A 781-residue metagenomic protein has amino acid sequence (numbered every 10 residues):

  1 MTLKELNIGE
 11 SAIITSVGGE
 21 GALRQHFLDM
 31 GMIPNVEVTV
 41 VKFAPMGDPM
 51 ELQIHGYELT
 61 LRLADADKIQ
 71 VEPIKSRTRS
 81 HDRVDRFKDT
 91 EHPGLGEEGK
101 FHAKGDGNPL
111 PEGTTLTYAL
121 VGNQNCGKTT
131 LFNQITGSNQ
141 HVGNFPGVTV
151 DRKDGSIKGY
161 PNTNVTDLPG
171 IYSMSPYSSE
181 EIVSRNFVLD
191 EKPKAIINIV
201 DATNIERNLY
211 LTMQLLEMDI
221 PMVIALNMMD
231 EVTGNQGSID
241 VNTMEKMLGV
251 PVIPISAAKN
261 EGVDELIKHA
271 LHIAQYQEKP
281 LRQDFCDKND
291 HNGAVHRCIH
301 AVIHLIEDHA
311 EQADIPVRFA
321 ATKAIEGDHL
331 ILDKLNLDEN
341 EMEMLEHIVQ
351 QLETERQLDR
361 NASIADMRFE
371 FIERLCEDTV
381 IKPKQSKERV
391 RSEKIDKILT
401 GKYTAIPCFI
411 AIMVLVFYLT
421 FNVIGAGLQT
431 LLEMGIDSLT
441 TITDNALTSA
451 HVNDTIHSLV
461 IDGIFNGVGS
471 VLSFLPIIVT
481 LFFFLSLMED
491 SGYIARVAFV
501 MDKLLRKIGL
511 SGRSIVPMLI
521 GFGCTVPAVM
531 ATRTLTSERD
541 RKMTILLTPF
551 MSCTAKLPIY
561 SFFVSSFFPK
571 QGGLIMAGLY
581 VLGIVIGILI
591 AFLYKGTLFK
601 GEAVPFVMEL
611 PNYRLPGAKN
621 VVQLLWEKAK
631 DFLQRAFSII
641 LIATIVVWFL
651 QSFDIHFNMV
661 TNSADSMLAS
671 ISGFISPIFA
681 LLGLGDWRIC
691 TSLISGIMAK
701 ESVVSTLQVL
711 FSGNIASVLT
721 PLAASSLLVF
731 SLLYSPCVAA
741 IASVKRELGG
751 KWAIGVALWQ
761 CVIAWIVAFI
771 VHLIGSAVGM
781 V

Functional and structural regions predicted by a protein language model:
H92-S173: Conserved G1/Walker A P-loop phosphate-binding module
Y160, R185-V252, I559: Conserved C-terminal guanine-recognition region of P-loop GTPase G domains, centered on the G4
V232-F285: Canonical P-loop GTPase G-domain recognition
Y276, Q283-N453, M659-L668: Extended helical scaffolds that flank P-loop GTPase cores
A362-D366, K382, V423-I464, I508 (+4 more regions): Extended, low-charge hydrophobic alpha-helical regions
C408-L419, L481-S486, V564-S566, L579-L593 (+3 more regions): Hydrophobic core segments of alpha-helical transmembrane domains in multi-pass membrane transport and ion-translocation
M434, S438-I442, A495-T525, K600-L624 (+1 more regions): Juxtamembrane inter-helical linkers in multi-pass membrane proteins
F550, T554-A577, A739-G749, I770-V781: Transmembrane helix-loop junctions at the membrane interface of multipass transporters and ion channels
